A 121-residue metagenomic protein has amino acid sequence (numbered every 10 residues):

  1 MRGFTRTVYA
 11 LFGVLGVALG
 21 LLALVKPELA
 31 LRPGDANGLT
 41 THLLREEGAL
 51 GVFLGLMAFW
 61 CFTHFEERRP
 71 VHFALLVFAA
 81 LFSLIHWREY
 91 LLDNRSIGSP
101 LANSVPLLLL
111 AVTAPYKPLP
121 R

Functional and structural regions predicted by a protein language model:
R2-T41: Membrane-helix boundary elements
G3-A10, V14, H42-R45, R69-F73 (+2 more regions): Alpha-helical transmembrane segments of integral membrane proteins
A18-L19, T40-F62, V77-L81: Core segments of alpha-helical transmembrane spans in multipass integral membrane proteins
A30-T40, W60-R69, L91: Short juxtamembrane and helix-loop transition motifs at transmembrane-helix boundaries in membrane proteins
G34-T41, N94-V105: Non-cytosolic membrane-interface motifs at loop->transmembrane helix junctions
F62, E66, S83-L101, P118-P120: Membrane-helix boundary connector in multi-pass membrane proteins
V71-W87, V105-L110: Hydrophobic alpha-helical membrane segments
L107-R121: Membrane-water interface at the C-terminal end of transmembrane alpha helices
